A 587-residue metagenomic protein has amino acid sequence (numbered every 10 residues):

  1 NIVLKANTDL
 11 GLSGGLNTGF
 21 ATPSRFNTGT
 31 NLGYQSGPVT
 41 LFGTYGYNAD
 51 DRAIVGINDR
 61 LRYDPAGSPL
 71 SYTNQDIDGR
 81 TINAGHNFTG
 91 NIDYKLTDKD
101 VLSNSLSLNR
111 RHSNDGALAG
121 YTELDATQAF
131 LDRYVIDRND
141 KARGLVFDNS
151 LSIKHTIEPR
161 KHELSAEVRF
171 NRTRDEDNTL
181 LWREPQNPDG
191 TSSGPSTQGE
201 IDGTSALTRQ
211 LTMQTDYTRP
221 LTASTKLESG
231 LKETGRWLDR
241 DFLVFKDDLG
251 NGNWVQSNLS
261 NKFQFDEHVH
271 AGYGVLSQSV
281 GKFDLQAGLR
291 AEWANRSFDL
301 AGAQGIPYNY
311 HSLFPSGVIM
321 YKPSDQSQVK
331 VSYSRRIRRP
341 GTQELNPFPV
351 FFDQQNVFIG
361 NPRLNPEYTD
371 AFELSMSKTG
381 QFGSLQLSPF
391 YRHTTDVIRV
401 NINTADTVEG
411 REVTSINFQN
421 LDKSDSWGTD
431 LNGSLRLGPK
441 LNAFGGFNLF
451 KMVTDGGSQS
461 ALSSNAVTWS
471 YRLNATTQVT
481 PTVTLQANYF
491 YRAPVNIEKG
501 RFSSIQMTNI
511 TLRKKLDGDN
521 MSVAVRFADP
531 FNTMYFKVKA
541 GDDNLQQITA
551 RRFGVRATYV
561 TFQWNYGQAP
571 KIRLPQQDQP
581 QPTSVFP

Functional and structural regions predicted by a protein language model:
N1-L118, D140-T173, D216-K232, S277 (+10 more regions): Membrane-proximal, glycine/serine-rich, low-complexity loop/turn segments characteristic of large bacterial
L12-G15, P69-D76, A129-D137, D148 (+12 more regions): Extracytoplasmic loops and strand-loop junctions of Gram-negative outer membrane beta-barrel proteins
F20-T22, R80-I82, N139-L145, G203-R209 (+8 more regions): Replace "Gram-negative outer membrane beta-barrel proteins" with "bacterial and organellar outer membrane beta-barrel
I54-L70, D115-D125, F130-D132, E176-P185 (+12 more regions): Outer-membrane beta-barrel translocator domains and adjoining extracellular loop/strand segments of Gram-negative
D76, I201, Q210-Q214, W254-N261 (+6 more regions): Outer membrane beta-barrel strand-and-loop segments of large Gram-negative receptors, especially TonB-dependent
N87-R111, I136-L300, Q386-L387, D425-N448: Face-selective signature of the C-terminal outer-membrane beta-barrel domain
T454, A466-L516, K539-A540, N544: C-terminal beta-barrel architecture of Gram-negative outer-membrane proteins
